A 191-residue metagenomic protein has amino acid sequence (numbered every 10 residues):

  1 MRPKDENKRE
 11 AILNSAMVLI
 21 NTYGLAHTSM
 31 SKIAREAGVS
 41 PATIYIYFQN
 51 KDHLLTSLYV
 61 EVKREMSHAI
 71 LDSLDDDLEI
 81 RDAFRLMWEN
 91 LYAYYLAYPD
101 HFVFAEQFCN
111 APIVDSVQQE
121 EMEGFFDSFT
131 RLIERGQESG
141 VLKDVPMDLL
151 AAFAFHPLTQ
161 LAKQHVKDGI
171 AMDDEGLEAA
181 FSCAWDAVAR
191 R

Functional and structural regions predicted by a protein language model:
M1-Y23, M30-E36, H53: Basic, helix-initiating cap at the start of DNA-binding domains
A26-H27, D76: Flexible coil/turn residues that form the inter-helical turn or adjacent wing/linker of helix-turn-helix
A37-F48: Short hydrophobic/aromatic patch on the recognition helix
L54-V62: Alpha-helical DNA-contacting segments of helix-turn-helix folds
S57, L71-A97, L150-A154: Hydrophobic alpha-helical connector segments
R64-S67, L71, V114-S139, D148-A152 (+1 more regions): Amphipathic alpha-helical packing segments from all-alpha helical-bundle domains
Y94-I113, V166: Amphipathic alpha-helical segments used for helix-helix packing
Q107, Q137-S182: Hydrophobic/aromatic-rich alpha-helical bundle segments in the mid-to-C-terminal region
